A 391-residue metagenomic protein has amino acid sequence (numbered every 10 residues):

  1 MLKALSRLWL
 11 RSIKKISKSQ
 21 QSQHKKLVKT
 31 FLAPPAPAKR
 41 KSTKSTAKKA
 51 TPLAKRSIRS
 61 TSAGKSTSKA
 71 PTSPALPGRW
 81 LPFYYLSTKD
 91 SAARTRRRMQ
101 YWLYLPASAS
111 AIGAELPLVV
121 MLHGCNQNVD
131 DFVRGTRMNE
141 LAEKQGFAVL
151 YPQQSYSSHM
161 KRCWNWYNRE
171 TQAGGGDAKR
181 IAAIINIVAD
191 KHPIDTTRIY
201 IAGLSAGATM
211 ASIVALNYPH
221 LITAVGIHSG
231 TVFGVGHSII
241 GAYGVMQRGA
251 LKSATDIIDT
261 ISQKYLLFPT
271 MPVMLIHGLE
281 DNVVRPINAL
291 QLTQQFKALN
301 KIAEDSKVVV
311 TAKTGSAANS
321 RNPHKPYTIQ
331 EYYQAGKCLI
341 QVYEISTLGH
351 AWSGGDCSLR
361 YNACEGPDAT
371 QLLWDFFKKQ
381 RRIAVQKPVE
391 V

Functional and structural regions predicted by a protein language model:
M1-L118, D130-T136, K144, A202-A206 (+6 more regions): A domain-start/cap signature at the N-terminus of enzymes
A109-L116, M121-M160, V235: Short substrate-entry loop that stabilizes the transition state in hydrolases
V120-N126, S229, H277, S346: The conserved beta1-alpha1 loop
Q153-G176, I239: Cap/lid segment of the alpha/beta-hydrolase catalytic domain
E170-H192, I213: Alpha/beta-hydrolase active-site loop
D190-K191, T196-L266, N282: Primarily recognizes the serine-hydrolase "nucleophile elbow" in alpha/beta-hydrolase and SGNH/GDSL folds
L275-H277, D281: Short beta-strand/loop motif that positions the catalytic acidic residue of the alpha/beta-hydrolase fold
V283-N288, S353: Conserved alpha/beta-hydrolase "acid-adjacent" motif
